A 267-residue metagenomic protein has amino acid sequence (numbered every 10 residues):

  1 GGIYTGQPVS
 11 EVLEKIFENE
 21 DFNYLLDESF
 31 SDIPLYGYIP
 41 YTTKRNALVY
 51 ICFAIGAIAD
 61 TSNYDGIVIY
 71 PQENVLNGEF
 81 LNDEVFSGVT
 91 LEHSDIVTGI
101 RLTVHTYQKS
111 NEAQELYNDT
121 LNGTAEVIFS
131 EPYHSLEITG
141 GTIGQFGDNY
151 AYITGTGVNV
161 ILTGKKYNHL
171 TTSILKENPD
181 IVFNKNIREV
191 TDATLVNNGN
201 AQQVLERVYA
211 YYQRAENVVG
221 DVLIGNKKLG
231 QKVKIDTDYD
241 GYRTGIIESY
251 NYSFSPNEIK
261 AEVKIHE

Functional and structural regions predicted by a protein language model:
G1-N23, G157: Surface-exposed cap/loop segments at beta↔alpha junctions
G2-S10, G37-L48, N226: Solvent-exposed, acidic/flexible segments
E28-K109, T142-K166: Short beta-strand-centered interaction patches in the first periplasmic/extracellular domains of large envelope
A57-I58, L205, S253: Short beta-strands and strand-coil junctions in structured, solvent-facing domains, enriched
E115-G123, V127: Intrinsic low-complexity, polar/charged intrinsically disordered segments
F129-Q145: Change to "...patches in solvent-exposed regions of secreted, membrane-anchored, or virion-exposed structural
G141-G199, A210-Q213, N217-E267: Acidic, low-complexity/disordered segments
